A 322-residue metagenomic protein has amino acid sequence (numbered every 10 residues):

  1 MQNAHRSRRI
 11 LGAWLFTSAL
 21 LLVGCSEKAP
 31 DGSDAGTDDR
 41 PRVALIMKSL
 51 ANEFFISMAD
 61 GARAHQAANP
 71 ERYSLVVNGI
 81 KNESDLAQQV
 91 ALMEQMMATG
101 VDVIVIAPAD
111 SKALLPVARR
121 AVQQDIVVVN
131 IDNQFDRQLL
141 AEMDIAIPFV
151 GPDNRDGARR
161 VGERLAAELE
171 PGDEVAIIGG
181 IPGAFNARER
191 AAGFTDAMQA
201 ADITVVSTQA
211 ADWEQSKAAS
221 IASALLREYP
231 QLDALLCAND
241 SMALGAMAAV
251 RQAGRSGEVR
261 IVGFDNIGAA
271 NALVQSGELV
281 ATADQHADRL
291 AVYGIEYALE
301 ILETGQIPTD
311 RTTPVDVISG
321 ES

Functional and structural regions predicted by a protein language model:
M1-R42, R119-Q124: Short, low-complexity disordered leader/linker segments with a strong preference for bacterial N-terminal type II
G12, C25-E27, G32-D39, I178 (+3 more regions): Hinge/cleft segment of the Venus flytrap/periplasmic-binding protein
R42-G61, H65, N69, V76-V90 (+6 more regions): Extracytoplasmic "Venus flytrap"
V43, Q89, F149-V175, K217-A218 (+2 more regions): Hydrophobic alpha-helical segments within soluble ligand-binding/sensing domains
F54-N69, G157-V161, F185-T204, K217 (+3 more regions): Short, solvent-exposed amphipathic alpha-helices that sit in or adjacent to ligand/effector-binding or catalytic
A68-N82, E174-I177, T195-Q215: Short beta-strand elements in bilobed, periplasmic/extracellular small-molecule ligand-binding domains
I106-Q123, F194, V206-S207, A211-A272: Hydrophobic alpha-helical
S111-K112, P116-D156, A167, E174 (+4 more regions): Flexible loop/hinge segments that line or gate small-molecule binding clefts
